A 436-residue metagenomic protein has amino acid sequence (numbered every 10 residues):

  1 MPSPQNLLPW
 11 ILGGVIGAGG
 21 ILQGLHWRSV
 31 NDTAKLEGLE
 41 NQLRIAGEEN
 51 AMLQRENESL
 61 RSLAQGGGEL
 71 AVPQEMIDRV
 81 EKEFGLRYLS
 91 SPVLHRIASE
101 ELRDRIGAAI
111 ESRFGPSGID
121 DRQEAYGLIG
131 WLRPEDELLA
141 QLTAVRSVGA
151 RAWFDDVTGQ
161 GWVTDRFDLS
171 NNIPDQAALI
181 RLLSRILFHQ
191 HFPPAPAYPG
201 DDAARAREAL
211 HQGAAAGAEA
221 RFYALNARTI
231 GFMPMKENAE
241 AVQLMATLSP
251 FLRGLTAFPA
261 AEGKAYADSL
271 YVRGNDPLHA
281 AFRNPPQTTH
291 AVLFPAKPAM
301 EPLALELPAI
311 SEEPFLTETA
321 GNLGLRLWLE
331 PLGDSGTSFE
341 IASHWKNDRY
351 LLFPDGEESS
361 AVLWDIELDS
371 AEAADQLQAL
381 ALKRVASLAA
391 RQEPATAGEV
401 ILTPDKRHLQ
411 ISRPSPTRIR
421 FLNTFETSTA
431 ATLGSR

Functional and structural regions predicted by a protein language model:
P2-V30: Single-pass membrane-anchoring alpha-helices
L89-I110, P199-D202, P234-M245, P285-P286: Acidic helix-start/capping segments at beta-turn-to-alpha-helix junctions
R103-S117, L138-G161: Catalytic zinc-binding patch centered on the HExxH motif and its immediate surroundings that defines zinc-dependent
G161-I180, A206: Short pre-active-site segment immediately N-terminal to the catalytic Zn-binding motif
L187-N238: Post-HExxH zinc-binding segment in Zn-dependent metallohydrolases
T247-S359, D365: Pan-zinc metallopeptidase signature
R349, P354-R436: C-terminal soluble interaction/assembly domains
